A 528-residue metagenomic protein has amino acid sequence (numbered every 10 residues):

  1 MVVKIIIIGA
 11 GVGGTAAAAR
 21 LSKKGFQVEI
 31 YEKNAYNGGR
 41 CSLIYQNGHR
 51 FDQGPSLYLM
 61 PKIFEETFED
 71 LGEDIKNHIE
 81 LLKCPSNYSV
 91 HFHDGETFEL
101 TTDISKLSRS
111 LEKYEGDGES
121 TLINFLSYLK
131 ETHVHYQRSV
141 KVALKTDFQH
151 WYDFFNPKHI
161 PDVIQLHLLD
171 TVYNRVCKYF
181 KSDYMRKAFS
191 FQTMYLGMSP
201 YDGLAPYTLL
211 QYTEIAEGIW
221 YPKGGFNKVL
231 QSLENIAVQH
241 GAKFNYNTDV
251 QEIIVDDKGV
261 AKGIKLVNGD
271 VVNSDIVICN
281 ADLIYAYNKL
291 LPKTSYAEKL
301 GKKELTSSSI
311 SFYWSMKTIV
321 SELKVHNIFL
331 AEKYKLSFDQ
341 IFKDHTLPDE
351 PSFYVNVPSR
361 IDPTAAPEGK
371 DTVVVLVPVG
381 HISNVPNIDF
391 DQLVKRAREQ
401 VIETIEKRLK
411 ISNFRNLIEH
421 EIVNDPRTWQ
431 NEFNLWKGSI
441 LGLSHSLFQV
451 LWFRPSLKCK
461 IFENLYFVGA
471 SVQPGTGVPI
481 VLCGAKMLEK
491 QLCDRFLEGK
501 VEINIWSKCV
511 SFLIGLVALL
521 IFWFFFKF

Functional and structural regions predicted by a protein language model:
V3-R138: N-terminal glycine-rich phosphate/pyrophosphate-binding loop and immediately adjacent elements
P55, V472-L492: A conserved FAD-binding loop/helix module that cradles the flavin
H93-D202: Rossmann-like flavin
S182-L196, P348-N356, I411-P474: A glycine-rich dinucleotide-binding beta-alpha-beta segment and adjacent secondary-structure elements that constitute
L209-A261, K265: Helical element adjacent to the flavin cofactor pocket in flavoenzyme catalytic cores
Q251-P367: Mid-domain catalytic core of redox enzymes that form a hydrophobic substrate pocket/lid adjacent to a catalytic redox
K317-R427: C-terminal segments that line or cap access tunnels to active or ligand-binding sites in enzymes and enzyme-associated
S507-F528: Terminal signal-anchor or tail-anchor transmembrane helices that tether membrane-associated enzymes to cellular
